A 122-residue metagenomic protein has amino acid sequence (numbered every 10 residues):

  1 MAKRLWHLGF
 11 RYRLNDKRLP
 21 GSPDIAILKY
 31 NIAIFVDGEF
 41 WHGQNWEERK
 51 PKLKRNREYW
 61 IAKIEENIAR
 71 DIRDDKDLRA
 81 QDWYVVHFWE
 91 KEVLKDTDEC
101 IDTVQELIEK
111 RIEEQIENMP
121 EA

Functional and structural regions predicted by a protein language model:
M1-H87, K91-A122: Nucleic-acid endo/exonuclease domains
